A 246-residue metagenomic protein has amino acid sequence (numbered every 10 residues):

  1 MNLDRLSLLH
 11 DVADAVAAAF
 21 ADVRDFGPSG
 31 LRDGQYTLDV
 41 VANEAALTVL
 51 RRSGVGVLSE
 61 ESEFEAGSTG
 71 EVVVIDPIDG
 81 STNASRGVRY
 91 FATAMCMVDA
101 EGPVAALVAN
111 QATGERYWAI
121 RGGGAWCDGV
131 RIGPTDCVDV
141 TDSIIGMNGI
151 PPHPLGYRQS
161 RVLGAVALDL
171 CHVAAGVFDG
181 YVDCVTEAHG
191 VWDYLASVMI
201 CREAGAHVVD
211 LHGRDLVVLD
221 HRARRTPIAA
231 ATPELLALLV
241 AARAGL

Functional and structural regions predicted by a protein language model:
M1-I78, A244: N-terminal subdomain of lithium-sensitive/metallo-dependent phosphomonoesterases centered on the IMPase/IPPase/PAP
V16, D39, S81, N110 (+4 more regions): Residue-level signal for inorganic ion chemistry
A46, L50, T93, M97 (+1 more regions): Buried hydrophobic packing segments
R52, I132-L246: An extended, acidic
G56-E61, I75, A84, V162-G164 (+1 more regions): General beta-strand structural signal in soluble alpha/beta enzymes
T69-G122: DPxDG-like acidic metal-binding loop motif
V98-E101, A112, R121-G124, I150 (+2 more regions): Short loop segments at secondary-structure junctions
